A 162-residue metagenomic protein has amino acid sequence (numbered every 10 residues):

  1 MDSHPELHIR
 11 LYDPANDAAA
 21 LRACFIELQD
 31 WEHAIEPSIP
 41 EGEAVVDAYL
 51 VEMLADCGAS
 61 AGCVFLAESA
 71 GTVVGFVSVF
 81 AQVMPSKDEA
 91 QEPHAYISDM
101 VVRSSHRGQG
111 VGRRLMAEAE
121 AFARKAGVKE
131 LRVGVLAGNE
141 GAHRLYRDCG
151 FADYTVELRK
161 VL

Functional and structural regions predicted by a protein language model:
M1-A19, E27: Conserved N-terminal entry element of GNAT/NAT acetyltransferase domains
Q29-E52: Conserved GNAT-fold acetyl-CoA-binding loop/helix
V51-L66, Y96: A short helix-loop-beta-strand connector motif used in the catalytic cores of GNAT acetyltransferases and, in some
L66, T72-A81, Y96, V101: Conserved beta-strand in the GNAT
A90-S104, R159: Conserved acetyl-CoA binding element of GNAT-fold acetyltransferases
R103-S104, R114-E130: Conserved acyl-CoA
R103-S105, Q109, A137-G138: Active-site acidic-Proline motif in GNAT/NAT acetyltransferases
R113, A117, K125, A137-T155: Conserved active-site alpha-helix within GNAT-family acetyltransferase domains
